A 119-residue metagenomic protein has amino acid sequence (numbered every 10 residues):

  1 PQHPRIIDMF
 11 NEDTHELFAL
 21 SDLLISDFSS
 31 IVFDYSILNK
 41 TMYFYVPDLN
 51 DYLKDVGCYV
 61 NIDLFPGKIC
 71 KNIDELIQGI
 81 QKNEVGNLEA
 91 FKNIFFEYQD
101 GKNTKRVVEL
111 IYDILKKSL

Functional and structural regions predicted by a protein language model:
P1-F33, L38: Donor nucleotide-activated moiety binding/catalytic core segment of transferases that use nucleotide-activated donors
P1-Q2, C70, N103-K105: Conserved catalytic-core segment of nucleotide-activated headgroup transferases in glycan assembly
R5-D8, P66-G67, Y98: Short N-terminal micro-motifs specific to bacterial/archaeal maturation and metal-cluster initiation sites
T14, I73-D74, T104: Residues at or immediately preceding the N-termini of alpha-helices
S30-F96: Catalytic binding pocket for nucleotide-activated donors in carbohydrate/polymer assembly enzymes
D100-L119: C-terminal alpha-helical cap of glycosyltransferases
